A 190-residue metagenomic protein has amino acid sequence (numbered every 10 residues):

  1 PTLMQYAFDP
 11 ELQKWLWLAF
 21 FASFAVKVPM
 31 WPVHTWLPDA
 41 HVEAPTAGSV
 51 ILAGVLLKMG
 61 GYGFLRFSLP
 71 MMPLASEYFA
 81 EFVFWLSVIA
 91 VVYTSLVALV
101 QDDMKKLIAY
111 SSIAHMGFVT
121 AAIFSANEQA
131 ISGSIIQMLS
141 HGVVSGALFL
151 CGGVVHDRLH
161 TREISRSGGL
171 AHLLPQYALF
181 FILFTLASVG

Functional and structural regions predicted by a protein language model:
P1-G190: Hydrophobic transmembrane alpha-helices and their helix-loop junctions in integral membrane proteins
